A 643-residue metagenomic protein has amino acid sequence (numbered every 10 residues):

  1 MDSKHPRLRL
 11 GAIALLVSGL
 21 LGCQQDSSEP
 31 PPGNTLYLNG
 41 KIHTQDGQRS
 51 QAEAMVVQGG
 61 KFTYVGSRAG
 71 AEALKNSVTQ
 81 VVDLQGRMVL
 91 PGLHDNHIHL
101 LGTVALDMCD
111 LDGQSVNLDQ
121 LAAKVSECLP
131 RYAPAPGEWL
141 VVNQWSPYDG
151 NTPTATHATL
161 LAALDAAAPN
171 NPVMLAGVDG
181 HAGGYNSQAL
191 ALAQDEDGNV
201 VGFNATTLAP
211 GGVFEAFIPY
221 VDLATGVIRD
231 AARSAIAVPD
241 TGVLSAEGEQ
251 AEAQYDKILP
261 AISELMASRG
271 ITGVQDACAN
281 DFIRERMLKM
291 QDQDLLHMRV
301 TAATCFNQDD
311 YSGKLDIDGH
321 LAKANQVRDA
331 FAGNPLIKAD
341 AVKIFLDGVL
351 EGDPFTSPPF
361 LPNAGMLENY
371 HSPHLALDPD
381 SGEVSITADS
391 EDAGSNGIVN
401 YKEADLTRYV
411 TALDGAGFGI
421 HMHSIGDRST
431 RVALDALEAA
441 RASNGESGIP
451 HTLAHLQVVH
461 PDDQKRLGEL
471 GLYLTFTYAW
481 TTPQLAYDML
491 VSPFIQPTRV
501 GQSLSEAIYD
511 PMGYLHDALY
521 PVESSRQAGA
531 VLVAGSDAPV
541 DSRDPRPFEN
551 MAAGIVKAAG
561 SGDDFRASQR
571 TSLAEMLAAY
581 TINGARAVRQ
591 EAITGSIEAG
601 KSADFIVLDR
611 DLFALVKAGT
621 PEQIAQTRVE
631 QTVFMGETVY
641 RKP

Functional and structural regions predicted by a protein language model:
D2-G11: Bacterial N-terminal signal peptides that target proteins for export
G19-G22: C-terminal motif of bacterial Sec signal peptides marking the signal peptidase cleavage site
Q24-D26: Bacterial signal peptide processing site
S28-L38, H43, G47-N325, F331 (+7 more regions): Divalent metal-binding segments
L90-N96, A454-H455, V533-D537: Active-site neighborhood of phospho(di)ester-bond hydrolases with catalytic His/Asp-centered motifs
H297-K343, P450-Y473, S492, Q496-L532: Phosphate/diphosphate-binding loops
F360-H374, E391-K402, L490-A518: Glycine-rich tight-turn/loop motif centered on a GG-T
T411-I420, R428-H451, K465, F476-Y478 (+2 more regions): His/Asp/Glu-enriched, well-ordered alpha-helical/loop segment that forms or immediately abuts the divalent-metal
